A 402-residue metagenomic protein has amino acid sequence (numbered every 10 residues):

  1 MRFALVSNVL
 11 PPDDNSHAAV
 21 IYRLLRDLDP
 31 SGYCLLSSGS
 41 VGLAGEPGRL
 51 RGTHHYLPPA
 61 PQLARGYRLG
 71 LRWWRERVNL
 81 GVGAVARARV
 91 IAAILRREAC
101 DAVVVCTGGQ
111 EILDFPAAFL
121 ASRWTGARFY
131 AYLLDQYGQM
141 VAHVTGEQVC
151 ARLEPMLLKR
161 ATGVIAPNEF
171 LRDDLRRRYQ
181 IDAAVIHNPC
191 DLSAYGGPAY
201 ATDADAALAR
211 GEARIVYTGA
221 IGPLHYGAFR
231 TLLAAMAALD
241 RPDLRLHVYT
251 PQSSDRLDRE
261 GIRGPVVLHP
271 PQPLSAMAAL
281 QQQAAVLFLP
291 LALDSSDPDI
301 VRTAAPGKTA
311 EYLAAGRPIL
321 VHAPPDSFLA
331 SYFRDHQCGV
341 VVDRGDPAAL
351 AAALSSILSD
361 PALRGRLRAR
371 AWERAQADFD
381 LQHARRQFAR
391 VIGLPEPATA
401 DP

Functional and structural regions predicted by a protein language model:
M1-P58, M236-L239, P402: N-terminal subdomain of nucleotide-sugar transferases
R23, R89-A92, R123, G146-V164: Membrane-proximal helix-turn-helix segments that form the acceptor-binding/catalytic region of lipid-linked
A84-A88, A102-T125: An aromatic- and histidine-rich active-site surface loop
R128-Y130, G138-M156, L192: Nucleotide-sugar donor phosphate/pyrophosphate-binding loop at the beta->alpha transition of glycosyltransferases
F170, N188-P189: Carbohydrate-associated surface elements
P223-A228, S275-L280, L287-L313, I319-S331: Nucleotide-sugar-dependent
R241-D243, D255-V286, S296: Nucleotide-activated donor-binding/catalytic signature segment of Leloir-type glycosyltransferases, i.e., the conserved
G345, P361-I392: A charged, aromatic-enriched C-terminal amphipathic alpha-helix characteristic of glycosyltransferases across folds
